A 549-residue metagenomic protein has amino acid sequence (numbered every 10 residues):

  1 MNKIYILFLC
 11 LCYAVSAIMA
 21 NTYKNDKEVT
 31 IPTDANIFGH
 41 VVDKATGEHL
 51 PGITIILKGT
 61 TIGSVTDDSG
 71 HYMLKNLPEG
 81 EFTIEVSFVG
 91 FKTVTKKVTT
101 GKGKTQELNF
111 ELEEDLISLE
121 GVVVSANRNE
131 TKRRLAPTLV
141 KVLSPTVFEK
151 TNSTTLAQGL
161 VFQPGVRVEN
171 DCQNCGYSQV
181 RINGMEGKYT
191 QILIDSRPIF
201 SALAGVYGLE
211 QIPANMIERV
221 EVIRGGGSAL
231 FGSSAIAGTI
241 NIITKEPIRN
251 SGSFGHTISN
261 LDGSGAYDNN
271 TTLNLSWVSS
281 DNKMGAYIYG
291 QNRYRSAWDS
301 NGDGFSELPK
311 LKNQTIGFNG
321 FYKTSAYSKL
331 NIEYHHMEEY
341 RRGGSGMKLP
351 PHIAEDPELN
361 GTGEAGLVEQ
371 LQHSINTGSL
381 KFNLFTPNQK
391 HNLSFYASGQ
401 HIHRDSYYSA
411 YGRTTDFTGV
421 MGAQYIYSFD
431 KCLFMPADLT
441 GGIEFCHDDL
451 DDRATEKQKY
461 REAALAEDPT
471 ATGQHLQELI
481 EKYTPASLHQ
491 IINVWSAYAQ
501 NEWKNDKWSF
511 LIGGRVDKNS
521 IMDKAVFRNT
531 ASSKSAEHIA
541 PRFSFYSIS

Functional and structural regions predicted by a protein language model:
T22-V29, D34, H40-E48, I53-K58 (+3 more regions): Short, acidic, small-residue-rich periplasmic hinge/interaction motif at the N-terminus of Gram-negative outer-membrane
T60-H71: Short, acidic Ser/Thr/Gly-rich low-complexity loop/linker segments typical of extracellular and cell-surface proteins
M73-N76, Q179-R181, R197-R224, K245: Short acidic/polar hinge/loop motifs at secondary-structure boundaries that mediate gating or recognition
A157-P198, E218: Extracytoplasmic beta-strand/coil segments of soluble accessory domains associated with Gram-negative outer-membrane
S201-L203, M216-E218, A229-N241, K245-N301 (+1 more regions): Outer-membrane beta-barrel translocator/receptor signature
I258-D262, S279-D281, N292-S296, H336-Y340 (+7 more regions): Transmembrane beta-strands of outer-membrane beta-barrel pores
R295-T315, F321-L393, G399-T418: Flexible loop and strand-edge segments within Gram-negative outer membrane beta-barrel domains
S325, F434-T440, E444-D448, I480-S549: Structural signature of Gram-negative outer-membrane beta-barrels, strongest in the C-terminal barrel of TonB-dependent
